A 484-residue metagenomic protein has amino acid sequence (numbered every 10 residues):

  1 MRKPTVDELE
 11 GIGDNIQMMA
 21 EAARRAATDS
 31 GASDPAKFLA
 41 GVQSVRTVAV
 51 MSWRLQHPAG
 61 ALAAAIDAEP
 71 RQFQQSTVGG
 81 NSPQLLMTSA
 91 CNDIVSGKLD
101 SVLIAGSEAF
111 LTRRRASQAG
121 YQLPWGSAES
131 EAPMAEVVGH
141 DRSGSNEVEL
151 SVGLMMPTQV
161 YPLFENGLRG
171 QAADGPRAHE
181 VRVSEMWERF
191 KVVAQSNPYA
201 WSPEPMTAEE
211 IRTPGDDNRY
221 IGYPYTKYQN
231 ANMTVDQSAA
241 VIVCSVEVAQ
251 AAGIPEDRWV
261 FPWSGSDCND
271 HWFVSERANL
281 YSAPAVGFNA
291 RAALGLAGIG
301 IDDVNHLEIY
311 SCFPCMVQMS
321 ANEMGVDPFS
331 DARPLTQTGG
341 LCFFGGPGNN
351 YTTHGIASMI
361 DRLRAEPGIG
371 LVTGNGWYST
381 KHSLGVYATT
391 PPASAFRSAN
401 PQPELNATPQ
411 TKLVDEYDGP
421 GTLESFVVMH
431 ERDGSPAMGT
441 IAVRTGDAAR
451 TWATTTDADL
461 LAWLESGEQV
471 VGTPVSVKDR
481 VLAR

Functional and structural regions predicted by a protein language model:
M1-S76, V95-L99, G106-V241, V246-V248 (+4 more regions): Conserved "HGTGT" condensation-loop signature of ketosynthase/thiolase-family condensing enzymes that catalyze
N81-Q84, S282-A285, N350-H354: A glycine-rich, Thr/Ser-enriched phosphate-binding loop motif common to dinucleotide/cofactor-binding enzymes
S82-L85, N92, G97-L103: Elongated alpha-helical scaffolds
T88-D93, N279, G348-G355: Short, surface-exposed amphipathic charged segments that create phosphate/polyanion-binding patches used for binding
L99-D100, P367-I369: Nucleotide donor/acceptor-binding cores
F344-T352, R364-P367: A conserved active-site cap/scaffold subdomain adjacent to cofactor or substrate pockets
S358-R364: Oxidoreductase and adenylate-handling cofactor-binding alpha/beta cores
T380: Gly/Pro-rich active-site capping loops and adjacent beta-alpha segments that organize cofactor/substrate pockets
